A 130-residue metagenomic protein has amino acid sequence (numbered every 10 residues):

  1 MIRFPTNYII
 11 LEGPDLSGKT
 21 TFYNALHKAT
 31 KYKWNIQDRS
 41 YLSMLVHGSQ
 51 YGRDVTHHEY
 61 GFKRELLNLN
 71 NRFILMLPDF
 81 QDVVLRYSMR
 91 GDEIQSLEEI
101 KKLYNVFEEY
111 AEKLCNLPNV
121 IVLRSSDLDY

Functional and structural regions predicted by a protein language model:
M1-F4, D92, K101, N105-Y130: NTP-dependent small-molecule kinase module
L11: Hydrophobic anchor at the beta1->P-loop junction of P-loop NTPases
P14-D15: The conserved Walker
G18: Conserved glycine(s) of the Walker
T21-F22: Hydrophobic positions on the alpha1 helix immediately C-terminal to the Walker A/P-loop
K28-I36: Post-Walker A helix-loop "phosphate-sensing" segment adjacent to the P-loop in P-loop NTPases
D38-R39, E65-S88: Conserved phosphate-donor/acceptor-positioning beta-strand/loop module used by diverse small-molecule
Q50-K63: Substrate-gripping "pore-loop 1 plus following alpha2 helix"
